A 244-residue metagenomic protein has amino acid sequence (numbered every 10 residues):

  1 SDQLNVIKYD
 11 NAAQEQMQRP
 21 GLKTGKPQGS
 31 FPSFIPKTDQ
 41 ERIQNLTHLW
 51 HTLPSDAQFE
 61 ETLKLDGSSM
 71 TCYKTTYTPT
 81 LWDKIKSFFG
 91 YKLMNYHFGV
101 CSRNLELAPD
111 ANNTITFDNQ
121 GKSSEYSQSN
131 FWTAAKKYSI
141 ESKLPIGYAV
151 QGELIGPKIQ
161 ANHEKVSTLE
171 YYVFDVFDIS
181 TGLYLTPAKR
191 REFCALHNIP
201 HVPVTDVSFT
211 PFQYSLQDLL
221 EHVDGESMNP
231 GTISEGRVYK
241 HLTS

Functional and structural regions predicted by a protein language model:
S1-S244: Core nucleotide-handling region used for phosphoryl-transfer chemistry
